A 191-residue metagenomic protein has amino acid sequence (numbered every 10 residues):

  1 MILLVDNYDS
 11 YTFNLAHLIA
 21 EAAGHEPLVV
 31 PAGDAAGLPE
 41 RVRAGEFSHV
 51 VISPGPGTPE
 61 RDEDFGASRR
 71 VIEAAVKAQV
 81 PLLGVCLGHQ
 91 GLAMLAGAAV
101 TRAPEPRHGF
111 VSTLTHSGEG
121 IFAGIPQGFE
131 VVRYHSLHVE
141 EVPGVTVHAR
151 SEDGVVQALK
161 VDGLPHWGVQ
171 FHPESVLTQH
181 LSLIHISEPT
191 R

Functional and structural regions predicted by a protein language model:
M1-D9, G118-I125: Short, charge-rich amphipathic segments
I2-V5, S10, N14-G84, A96: Flexible gly/pro-rich beta->alpha loop and the following alpha-helix that scaffold active-site loops
H17-L18, T146, L181-L183: Single-residue recognition of alpha-helix boundary sites
G66-V76, L83-V85, Q90-H166, F171-Q179: Pocket-forming structural segment of enzyme catalytic cores
S182-R191: Residue-level detector of conserved catalytic or cofactor/ligand-binding positions in enzyme active sites
